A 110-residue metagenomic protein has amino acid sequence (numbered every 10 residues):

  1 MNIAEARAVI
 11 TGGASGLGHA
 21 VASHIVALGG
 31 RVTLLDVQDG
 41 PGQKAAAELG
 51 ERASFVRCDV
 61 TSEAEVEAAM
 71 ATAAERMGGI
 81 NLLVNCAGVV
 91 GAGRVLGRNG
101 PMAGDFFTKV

Functional and structural regions predicted by a protein language model:
N2-T33: Canonical Rossmann dinucleotide-binding motif of NAD(H)/NADP(H)-dependent dehydrogenases/reductases, specifically
R7, R31, R52-S54, G79-N81: Structural signature of beta-strand start/N-cap positions in the alpha/beta core of ABC transporter nucleotide-binding
T11-G12, I80-G91: Rossmann-fold scaffold of SDR-type NAD(P)-dependent oxidoreductases
L28-K44: Conserved glycine-rich Rossmann-like NAD(P)H-binding loop of the short-chain dehydrogenase/reductase
D39-G40, V56-M70, G104: The beta1-alpha1 cofactor-binding region of Rossmann-like NAD(H)/NADP(H)-dependent oxidoreductases
A45-G50: Short, conserved SAM-binding/catalytic segment of Class I S-adenosyl-L-methionine-dependent methyltransferases
T72-G78: Glycine-rich phosphate-binding loop signature in dinucleotide/nucleotide-binding domains
V90-V110: Conserved mid-core segment of classical short-chain dehydrogenase/reductases
